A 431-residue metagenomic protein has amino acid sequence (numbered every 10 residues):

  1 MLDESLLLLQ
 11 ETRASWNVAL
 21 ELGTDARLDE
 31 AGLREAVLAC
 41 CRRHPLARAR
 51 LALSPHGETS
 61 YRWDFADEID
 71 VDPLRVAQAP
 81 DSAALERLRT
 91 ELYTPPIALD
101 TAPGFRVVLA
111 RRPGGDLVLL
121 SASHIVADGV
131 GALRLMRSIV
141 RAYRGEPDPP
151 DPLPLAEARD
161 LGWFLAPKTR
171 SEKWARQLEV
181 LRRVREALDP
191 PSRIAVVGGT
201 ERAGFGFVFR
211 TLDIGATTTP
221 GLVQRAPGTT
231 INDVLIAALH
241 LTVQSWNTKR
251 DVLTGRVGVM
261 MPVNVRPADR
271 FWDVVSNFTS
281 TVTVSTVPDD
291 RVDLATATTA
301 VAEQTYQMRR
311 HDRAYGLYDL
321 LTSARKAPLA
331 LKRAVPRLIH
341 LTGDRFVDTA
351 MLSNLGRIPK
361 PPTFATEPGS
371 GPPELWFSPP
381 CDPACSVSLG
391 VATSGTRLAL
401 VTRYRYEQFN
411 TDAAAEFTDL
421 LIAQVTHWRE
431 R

Functional and structural regions predicted by a protein language model:
M1-D3, L8, V126, V130 (+3 more regions): Non-catalytic, low-complexity flexible loops and terminal extensions
M1-E58, E86-F105, S245-R431: Acyl-thioester-dependent acyl-group transfer interface
L9-R13, W63-A66, G198-T200, V391: Short, flexible, solvent-exposed loop/turn segments with mixed acidic/basic and small polar residues
V18-A19, S121, R202-G204: A short, mixed-charge helix-start or loop-turn motif at secondary-structure junctions
D25-P45, L120-R137, V208-T254, L400 (+1 more regions): Acyl activation and transfer enzymes in specialized metabolism, enriched for ANL adenylate-forming modules
R34-S121, I125-V130, R134-R144, V208: Acyl-thioester-dependent condensation/acyltransferase catalytic cores
P113-G115, T229, T254, F346: Short, well-ordered loop/turn elements at secondary-structure boundaries
I139, Y143-P147, V243, T305 (+1 more regions): Short, well-ordered alpha-helical segments in soluble proteins
